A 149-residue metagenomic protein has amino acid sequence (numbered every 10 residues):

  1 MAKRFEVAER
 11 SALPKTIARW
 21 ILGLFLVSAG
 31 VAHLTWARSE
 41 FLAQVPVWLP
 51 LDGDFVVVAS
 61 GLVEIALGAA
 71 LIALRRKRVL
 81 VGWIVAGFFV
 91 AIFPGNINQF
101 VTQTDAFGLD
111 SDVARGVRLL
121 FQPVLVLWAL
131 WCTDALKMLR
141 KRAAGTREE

Functional and structural regions predicted by a protein language model:
A2-E149: Membrane-interface extramembranous regions
